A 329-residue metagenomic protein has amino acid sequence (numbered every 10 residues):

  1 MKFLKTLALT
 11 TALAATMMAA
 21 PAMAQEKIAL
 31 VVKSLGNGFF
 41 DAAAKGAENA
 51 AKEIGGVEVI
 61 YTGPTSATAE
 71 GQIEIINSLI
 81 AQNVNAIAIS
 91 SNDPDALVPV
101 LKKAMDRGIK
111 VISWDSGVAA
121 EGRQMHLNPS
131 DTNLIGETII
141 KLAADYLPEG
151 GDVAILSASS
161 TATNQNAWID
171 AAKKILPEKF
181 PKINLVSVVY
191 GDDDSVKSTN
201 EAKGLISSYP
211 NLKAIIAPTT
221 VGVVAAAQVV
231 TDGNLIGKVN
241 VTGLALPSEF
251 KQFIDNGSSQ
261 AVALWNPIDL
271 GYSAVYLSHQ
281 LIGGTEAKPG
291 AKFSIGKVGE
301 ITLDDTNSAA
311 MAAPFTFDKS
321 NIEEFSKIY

Functional and structural regions predicted by a protein language model:
M1-F3, A15: Short terminal targeting/anchoring segments and short Lys/Arg-rich nucleic-acid-contact patches
F3, A8, M23-Y329: A residue-level marker of the well-folded mature domains of exported/periplasmic proteins
L13-M23: C-terminal segment of classical bacterial N-terminal signal peptides
